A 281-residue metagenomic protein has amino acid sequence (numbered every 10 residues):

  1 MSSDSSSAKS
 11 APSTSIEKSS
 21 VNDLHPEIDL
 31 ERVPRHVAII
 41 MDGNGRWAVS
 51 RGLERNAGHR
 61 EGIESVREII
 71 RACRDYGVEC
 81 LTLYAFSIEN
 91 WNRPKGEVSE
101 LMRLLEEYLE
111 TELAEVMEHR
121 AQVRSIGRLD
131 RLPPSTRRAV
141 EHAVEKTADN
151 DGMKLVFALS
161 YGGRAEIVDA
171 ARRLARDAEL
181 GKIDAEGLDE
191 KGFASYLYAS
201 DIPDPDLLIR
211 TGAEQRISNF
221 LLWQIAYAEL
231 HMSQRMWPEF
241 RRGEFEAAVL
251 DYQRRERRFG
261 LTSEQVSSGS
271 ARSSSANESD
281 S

Functional and structural regions predicted by a protein language model:
M1-S281: Flexible, compositionally biased loop and terminal segments
